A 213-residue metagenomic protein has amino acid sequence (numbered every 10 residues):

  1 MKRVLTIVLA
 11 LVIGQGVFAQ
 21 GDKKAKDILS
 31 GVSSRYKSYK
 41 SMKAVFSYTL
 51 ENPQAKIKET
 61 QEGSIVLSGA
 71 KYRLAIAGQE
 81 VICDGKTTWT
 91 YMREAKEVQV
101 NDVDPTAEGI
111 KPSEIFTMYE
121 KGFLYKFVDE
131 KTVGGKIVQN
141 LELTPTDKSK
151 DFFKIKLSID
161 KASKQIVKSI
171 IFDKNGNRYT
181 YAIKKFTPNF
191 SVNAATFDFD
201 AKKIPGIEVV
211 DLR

Functional and structural regions predicted by a protein language model:
V4-I13: Sec-dependent N-terminal signal peptides
G16-I57, A70, K203, E208-R213: N-terminal leader/targeting segments and the immediate start of mature chains
Y39-S41, T60-E62, G69, C83 (+5 more regions): Extracytoplasmic
Y48-L50, Q79, M92, I170-D173: Beta-turn initiation residues at beta-strand->coil junctions
E62-I110, Y179-T180: An acidic-aromatic
V103-I137: Flexible, surface-exposed loop/linker segments and immediately adjacent secondary-structure boundaries
K126-P205, V210-R213: Gly/Pro-enriched, hydrophobic low-complexity segments that function as extracytoplasmic propeptides/linkers
